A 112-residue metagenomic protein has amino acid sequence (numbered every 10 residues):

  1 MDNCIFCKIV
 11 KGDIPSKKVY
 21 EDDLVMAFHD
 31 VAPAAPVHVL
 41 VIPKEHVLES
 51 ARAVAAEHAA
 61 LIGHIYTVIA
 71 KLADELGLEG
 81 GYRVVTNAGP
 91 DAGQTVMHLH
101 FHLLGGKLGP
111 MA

Functional and structural regions predicted by a protein language model:
M1-A112: HIT superfamily nucleotide-processing domains
